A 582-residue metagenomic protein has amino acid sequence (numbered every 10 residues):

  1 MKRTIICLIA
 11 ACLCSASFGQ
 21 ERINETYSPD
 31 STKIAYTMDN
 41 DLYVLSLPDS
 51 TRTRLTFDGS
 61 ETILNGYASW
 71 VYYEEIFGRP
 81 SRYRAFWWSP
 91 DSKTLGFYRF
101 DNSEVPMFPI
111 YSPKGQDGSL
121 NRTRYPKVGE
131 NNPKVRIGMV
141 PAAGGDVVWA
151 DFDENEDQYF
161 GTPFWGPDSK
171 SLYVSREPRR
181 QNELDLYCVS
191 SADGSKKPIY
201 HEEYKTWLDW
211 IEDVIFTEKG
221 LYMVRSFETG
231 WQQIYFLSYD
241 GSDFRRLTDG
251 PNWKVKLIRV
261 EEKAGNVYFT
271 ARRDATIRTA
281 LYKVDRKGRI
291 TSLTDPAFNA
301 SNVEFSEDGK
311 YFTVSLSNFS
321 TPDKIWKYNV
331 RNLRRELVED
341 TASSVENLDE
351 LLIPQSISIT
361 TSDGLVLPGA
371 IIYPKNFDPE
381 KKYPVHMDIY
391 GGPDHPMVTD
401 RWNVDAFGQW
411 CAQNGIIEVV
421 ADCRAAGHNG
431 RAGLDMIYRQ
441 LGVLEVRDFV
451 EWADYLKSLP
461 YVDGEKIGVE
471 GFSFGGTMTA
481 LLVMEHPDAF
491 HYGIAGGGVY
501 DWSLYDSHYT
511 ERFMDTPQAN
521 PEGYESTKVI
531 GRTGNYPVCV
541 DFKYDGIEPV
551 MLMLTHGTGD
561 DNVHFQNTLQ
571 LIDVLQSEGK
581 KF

Functional and structural regions predicted by a protein language model:
T4-L13: Sec-dependent N-terminal signal peptides
S17-G19: Boundary at the C-terminal end of the N-terminal hydrophobic targeting segment
E21-L55, T62: A conserved hydrophobic secondary-structure block that centers on an alpha-helix together with its immediately flanking
D30, T37-D41, I76-A85, K93-T94 (+5 more regions): Peripheral, non-catalytic segments that deliver or gate enzyme domains
S50-E61, F97-I110, D501: Short, solvent-exposed beta-strand-terminating loops
S60-P80, K114-R122, A495-S526: A catalytic-pocket lid/entrance helix-loop region that shapes and gates access to the active site across common
M107, F164, S169, S301-F582: Serine-hydrolase catalytic core recognition
